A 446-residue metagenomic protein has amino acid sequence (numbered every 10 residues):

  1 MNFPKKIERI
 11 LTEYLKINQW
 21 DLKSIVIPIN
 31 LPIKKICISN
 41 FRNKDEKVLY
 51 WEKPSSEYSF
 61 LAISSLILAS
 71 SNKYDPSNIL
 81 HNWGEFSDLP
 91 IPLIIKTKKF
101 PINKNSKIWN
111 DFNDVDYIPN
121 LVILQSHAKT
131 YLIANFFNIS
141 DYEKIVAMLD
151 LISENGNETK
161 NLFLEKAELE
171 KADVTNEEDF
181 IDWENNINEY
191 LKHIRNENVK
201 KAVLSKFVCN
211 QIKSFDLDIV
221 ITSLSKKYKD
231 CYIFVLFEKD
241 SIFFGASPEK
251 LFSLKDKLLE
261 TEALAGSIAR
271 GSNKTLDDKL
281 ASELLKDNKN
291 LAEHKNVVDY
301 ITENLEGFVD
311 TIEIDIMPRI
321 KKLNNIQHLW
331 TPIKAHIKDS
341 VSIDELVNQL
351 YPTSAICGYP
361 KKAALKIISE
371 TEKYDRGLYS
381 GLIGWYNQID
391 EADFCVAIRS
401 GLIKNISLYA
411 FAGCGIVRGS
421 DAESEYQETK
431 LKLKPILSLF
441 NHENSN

Functional and structural regions predicted by a protein language model:
N2-N43, P54-D75, D150-N188, K206 (+3 more regions): Contiguous alpha-helical scaffold segments within structured protein domains that host functional hotspots
D21-I25, D45-P54, L93-I95, K200-A202 (+1 more regions): A short, Trp-centered hydrophobic/proline-enriched beta-strand micro-motif
K34-F112: An N-terminal, globular interaction/scaffold subdomain
L49, K53-S56, L61-S65, K206-A292 (+2 more regions): An anion-binding catalytic pocket shared by soluble metabolic enzymes
P76-C209, D310, N441-S445: Non-catalytic accessory segments adjacent to catalytic cores
I95-K98, I233-F237, R376-G384: A short glycine-rich, hydrophobically flanked beta-strand micro-motif that places a catalytic Asp/Glu for divalent metal
K96, I123, E197, F252 (+3 more regions): A residue-level signal for conserved active-site and pocket-lining positions in enzyme catalytic cores
I333-N446: Conserved hydrophobic core element of enzyme catalytic domains
